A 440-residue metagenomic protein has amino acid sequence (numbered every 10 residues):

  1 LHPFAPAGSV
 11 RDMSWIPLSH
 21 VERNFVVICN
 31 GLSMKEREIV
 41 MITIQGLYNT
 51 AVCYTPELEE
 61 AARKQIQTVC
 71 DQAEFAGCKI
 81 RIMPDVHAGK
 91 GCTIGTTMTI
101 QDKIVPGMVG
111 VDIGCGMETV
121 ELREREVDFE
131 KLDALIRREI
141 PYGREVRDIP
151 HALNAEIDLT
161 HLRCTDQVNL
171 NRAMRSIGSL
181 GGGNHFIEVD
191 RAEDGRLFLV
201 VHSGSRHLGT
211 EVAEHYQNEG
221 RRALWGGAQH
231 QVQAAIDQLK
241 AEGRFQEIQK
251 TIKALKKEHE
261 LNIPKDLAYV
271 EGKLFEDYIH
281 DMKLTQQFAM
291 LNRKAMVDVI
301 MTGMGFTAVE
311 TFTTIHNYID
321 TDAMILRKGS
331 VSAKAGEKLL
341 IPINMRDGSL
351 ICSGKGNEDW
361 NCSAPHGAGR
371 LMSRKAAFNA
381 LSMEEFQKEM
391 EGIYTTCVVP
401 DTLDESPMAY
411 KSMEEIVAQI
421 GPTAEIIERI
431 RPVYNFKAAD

Functional and structural regions predicted by a protein language model:
P3-A5, M13, V21, V26 (+1 more regions): Short hydrophobic alpha-helical segments enriched in small aliphatic residues
H20-V21, V270: Intrinsically disordered, low-complexity repeat tracts enriched in Pro/Ser/Thr
I39-T68, F75-I82, A88-I94, K103-P106 (+3 more regions): Domain-length cofactor-binding catalytic modules of enzymes
P84-D85, D112: Acidic active-site catalytic centers that drive phospho-/nucleotidyl reactions and related ester hydrolyses
T97-M98: Glycine-rich phosphate/pyrophosphate-binding loop regions near the starts of catalytic domains
P106-L159: A generic, well-ordered mixed alpha/beta core segment in the N-terminal half of proteins
